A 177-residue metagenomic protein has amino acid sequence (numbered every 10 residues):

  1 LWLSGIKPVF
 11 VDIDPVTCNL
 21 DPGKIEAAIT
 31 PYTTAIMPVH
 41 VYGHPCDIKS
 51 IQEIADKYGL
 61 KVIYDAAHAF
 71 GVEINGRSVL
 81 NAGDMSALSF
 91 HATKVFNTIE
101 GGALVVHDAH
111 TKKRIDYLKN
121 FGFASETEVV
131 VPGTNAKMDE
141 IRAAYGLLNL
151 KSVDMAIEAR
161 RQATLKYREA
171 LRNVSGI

Functional and structural regions predicted by a protein language model:
L1-K57, K61-A66, E73: PLP-dependent aminotransferase-like
P8, T33, M37, G59-V62 (+5 more regions): Secondary-structure boundary/capping signal
A28-T30, S78-G83: Active-site nucleotide-sugar/metal-binding loop of Leloir-type enzymes
A69-N75, A82-I177: Active-site region of PLP-dependent enzymes
